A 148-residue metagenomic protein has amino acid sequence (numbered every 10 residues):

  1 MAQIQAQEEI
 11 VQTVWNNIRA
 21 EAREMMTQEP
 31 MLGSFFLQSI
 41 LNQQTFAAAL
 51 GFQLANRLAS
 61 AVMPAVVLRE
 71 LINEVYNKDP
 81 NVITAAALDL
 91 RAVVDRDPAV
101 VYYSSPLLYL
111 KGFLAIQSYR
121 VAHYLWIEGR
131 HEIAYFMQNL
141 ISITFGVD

Functional and structural regions predicted by a protein language model:
M1-L140: Terminal amphipathic alpha-helical/low-complexity segments used for targeting or macromolecular assembly
Q138, V147-D148: A short, contiguous structural element within a folded domain that forms the immediate neighborhood of a functional site
I143-F145: Left-handed beta-helix
